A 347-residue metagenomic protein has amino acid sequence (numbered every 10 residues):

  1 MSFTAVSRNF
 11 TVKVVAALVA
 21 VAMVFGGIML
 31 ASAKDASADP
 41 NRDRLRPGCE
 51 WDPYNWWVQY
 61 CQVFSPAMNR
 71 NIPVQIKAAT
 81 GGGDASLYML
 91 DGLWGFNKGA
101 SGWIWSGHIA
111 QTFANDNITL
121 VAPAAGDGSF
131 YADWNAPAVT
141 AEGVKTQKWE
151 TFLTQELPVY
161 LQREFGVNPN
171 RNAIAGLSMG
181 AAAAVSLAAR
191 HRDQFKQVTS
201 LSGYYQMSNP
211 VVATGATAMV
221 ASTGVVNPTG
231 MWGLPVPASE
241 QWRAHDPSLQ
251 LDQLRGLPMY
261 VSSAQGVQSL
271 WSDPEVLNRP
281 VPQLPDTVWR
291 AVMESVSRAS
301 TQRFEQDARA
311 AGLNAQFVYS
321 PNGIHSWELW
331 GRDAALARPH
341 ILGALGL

Functional and structural regions predicted by a protein language model:
S2-F3, V12-L18, G26-L347: Non-catalytic cap/lid and distal C-terminal segments of serine-dependent acyl enzymes
